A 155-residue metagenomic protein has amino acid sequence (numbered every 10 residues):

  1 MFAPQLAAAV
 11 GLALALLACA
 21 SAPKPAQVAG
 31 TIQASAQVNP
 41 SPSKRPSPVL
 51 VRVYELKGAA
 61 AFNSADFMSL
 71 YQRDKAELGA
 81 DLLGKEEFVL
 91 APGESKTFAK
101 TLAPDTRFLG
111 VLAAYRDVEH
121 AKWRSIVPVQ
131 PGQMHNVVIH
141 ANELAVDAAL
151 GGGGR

Functional and structural regions predicted by a protein language model:
M1-A9: Bacterial N-terminal signal peptides that target proteins for export
A15-A18: C-terminal motif of bacterial Sec signal peptides marking the signal peptidase cleavage site
A20-P23: Bacterial signal peptide processing site
G30-S43: Short amphipathic, basic-aromatic surface patches that mediate peripheral association with negatively charged
S35-Q37, P128-R155: Extracellular beta-sheet/turn segments enriched in Thr/Pro/Gly and aliphatic residues
S43-R52: Short coil-to-beta strand junction motifs in C2/discoidin
A65-L102: Tryptophan-paired
T106-R116: A short, solvent-exposed beta-strand micro-motif common in secreted/extracellular proteins
